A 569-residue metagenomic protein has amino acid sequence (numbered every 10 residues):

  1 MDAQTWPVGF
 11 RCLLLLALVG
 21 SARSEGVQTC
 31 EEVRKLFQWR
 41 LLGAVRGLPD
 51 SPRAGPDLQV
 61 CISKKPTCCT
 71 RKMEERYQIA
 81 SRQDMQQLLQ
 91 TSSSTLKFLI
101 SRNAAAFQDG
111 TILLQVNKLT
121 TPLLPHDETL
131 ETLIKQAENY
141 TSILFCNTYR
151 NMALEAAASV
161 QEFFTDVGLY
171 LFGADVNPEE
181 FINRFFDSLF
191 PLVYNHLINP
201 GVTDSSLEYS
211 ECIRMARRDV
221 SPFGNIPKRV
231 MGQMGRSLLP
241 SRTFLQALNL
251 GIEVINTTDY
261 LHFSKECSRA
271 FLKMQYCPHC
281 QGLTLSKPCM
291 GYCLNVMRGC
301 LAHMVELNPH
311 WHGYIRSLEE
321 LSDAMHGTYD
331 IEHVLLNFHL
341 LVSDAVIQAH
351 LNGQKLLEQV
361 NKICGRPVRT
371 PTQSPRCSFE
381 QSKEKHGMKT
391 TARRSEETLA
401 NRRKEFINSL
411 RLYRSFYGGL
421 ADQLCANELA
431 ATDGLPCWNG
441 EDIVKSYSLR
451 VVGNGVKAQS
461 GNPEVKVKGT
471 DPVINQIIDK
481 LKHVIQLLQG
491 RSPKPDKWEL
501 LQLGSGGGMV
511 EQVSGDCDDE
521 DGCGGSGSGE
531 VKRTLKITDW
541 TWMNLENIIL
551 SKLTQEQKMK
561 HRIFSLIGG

Functional and structural regions predicted by a protein language model:
M1, P56, K552-T554, K558: Intrinsic low-complexity/disordered segments
D2, L14-M290, V296-H333, V342 (+1 more regions): N-terminal ectodomain recognition module in secreted, GPI-anchored, and membrane glycoproteins
D2-R82, Q86-S93, I100, N308-L535: Eukaryotic terminal intrinsically disordered regions
L535-W542: Conserved, non-catalytic sequence blocks in retroelement Pol enzymes and Pol-derived host proteins
E546: Nuclease catalytic cores
T554-G569: Long, highly charged low-complexity segments enriched in Glu/Asp and Lys/Arg with interspersed Ser/Thr
